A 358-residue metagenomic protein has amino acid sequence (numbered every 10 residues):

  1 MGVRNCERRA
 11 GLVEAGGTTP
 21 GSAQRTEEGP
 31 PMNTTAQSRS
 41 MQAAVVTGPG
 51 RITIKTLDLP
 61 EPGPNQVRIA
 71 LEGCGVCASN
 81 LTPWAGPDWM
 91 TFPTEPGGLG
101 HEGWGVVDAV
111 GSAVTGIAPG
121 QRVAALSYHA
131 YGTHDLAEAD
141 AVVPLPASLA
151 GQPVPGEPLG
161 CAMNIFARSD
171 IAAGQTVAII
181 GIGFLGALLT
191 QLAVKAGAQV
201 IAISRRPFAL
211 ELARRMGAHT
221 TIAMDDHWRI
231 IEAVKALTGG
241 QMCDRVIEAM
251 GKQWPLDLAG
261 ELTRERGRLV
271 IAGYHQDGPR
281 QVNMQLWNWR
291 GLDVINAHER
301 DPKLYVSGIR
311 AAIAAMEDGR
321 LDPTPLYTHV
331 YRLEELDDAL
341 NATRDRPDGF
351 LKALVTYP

Functional and structural regions predicted by a protein language model:
T19, Q24, Q152-D226: Mid-domain Rossmann-like dinucleotide-binding core that forms the NAD(H)/NADP(H) cofactor-binding site
N33-R39, D257-G260, E265, G308-P358: C-terminal hydrophobic helical "lid"/dimerization subdomain of Rossmann-like NAD(P)H-dependent oxidoreductases
P60-G75, P87-H129, S148: Glycine-rich beta-strand-centered segment in the early N-terminal region that forms part of a ligand/cofactor-binding
A109, V123-I180: NAD(P)H dinucleotide-binding glycine-rich loop of Rossmann-like/cofactor-binding domains, especially the beta1-alpha1
M216-D293: Glycine-rich cofactor phosphate-binding loops and adjacent beta1-alpha1 units of small-molecule cofactor enzyme domains
I231-K235, G278-T328, D338: C-terminal substrate-binding/catalytic core of Rossmann-like NAD(P)-dependent dehydrogenases/reductases
